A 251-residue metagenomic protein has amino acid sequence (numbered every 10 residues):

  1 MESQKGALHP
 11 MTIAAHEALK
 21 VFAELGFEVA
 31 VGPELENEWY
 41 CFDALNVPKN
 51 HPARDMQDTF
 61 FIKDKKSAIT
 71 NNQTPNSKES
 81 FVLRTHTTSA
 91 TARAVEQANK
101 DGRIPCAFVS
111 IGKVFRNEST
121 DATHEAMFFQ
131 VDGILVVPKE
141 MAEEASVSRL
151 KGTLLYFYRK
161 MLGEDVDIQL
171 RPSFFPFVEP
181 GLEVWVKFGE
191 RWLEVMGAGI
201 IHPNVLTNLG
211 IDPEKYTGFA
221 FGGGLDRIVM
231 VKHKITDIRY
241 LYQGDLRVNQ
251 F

Functional and structural regions predicted by a protein language model:
E2-N72, S77-F251: TRNA-recognition modules of translation machinery and tRNA-sensing kinases, especially anticodon-binding
